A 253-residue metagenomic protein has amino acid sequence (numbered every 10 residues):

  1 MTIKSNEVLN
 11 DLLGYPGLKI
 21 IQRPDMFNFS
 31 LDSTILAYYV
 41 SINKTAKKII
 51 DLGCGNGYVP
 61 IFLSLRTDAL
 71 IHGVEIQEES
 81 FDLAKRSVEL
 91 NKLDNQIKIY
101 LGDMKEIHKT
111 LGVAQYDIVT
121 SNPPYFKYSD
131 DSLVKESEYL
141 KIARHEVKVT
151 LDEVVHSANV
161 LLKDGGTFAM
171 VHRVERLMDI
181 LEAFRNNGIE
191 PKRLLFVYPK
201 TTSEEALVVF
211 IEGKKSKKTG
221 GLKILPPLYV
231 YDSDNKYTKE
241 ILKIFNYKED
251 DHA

Functional and structural regions predicted by a protein language model:
T2-N43: Class I SAM-dependent transferase core
I21, K98-Y100, K192-L195: General small-molecule cofactor/ligand-binding pocket signal
D25, K148-E205: Conserved Class I SAM-dependent methyltransferase catalytic core
L36, N122, V154, E212-G213: Residue-level signal for inorganic ion chemistry
Y38-S132: Conserved SAM/SAH cofactor-binding pocket of Class I
P123-E153: Mobile active-site "lid"/loop adjacent to the S-adenosyl-L-methionine
E205-A253: SAM/dcSAM-binding transferase cores
